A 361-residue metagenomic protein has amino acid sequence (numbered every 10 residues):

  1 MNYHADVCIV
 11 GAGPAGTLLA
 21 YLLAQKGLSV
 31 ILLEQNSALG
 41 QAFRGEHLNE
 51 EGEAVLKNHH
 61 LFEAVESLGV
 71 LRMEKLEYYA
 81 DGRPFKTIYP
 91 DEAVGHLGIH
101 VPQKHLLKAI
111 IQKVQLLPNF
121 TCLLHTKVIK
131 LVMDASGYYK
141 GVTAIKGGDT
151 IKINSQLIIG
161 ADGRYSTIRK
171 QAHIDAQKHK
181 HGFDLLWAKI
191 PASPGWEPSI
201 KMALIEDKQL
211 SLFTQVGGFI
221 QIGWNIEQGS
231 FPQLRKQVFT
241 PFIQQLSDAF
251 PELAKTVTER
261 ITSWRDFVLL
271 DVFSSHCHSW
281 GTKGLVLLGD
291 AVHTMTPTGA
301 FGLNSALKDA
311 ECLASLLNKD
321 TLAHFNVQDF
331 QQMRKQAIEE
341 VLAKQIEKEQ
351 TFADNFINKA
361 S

Functional and structural regions predicted by a protein language model:
M1-H4, A54-Q171, H179-D184, F239: Conserved N-terminal helical subregion
N2-G13: Beta1/beta-strand and adjacent pyrophosphate-binding region of the FAD-binding site in flavoprotein oxidoreductases
G16-T17: N-terminal Rossmann-fold NAD(P) dinucleotide-binding loop
A24-R44: Glycine-rich FAD pyrophosphate-binding loop
S37-K57: Conserved N-terminal glycine-rich FAD pyrophosphate-binding loop of Rossmann-like flavoproteins
T126, G137-K152, L157-V268: Conserved FAD-binding catalytic core of PHBH/FMO-like flavoproteins
L234-L322: FAD/FMN-dependent oxidoreductases across multiple families
S315-S361: C-terminal helical "tail/cap" subdomain of flavin- and related membrane-associated enzymes
